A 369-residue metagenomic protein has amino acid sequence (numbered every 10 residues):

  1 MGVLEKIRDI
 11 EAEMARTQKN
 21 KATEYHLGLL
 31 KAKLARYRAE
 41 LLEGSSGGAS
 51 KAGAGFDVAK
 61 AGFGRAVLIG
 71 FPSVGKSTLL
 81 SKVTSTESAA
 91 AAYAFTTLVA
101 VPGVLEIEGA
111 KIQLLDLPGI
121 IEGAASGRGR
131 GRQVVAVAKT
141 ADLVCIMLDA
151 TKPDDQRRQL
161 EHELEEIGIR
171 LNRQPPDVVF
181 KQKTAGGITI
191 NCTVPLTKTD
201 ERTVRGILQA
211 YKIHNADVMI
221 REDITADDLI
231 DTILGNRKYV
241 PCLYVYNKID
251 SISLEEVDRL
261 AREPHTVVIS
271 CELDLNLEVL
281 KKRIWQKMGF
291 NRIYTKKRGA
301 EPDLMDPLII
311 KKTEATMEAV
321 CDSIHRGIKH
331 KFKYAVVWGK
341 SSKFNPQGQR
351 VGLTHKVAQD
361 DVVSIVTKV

Functional and structural regions predicted by a protein language model:
G2-Y211: Conserved G1/Walker A P-loop phosphate-binding module
R16, A22-G64, I69, V74 (+1 more regions): C-terminal-of-GTPase-core extension/linker across diverse P-loop GTPases
